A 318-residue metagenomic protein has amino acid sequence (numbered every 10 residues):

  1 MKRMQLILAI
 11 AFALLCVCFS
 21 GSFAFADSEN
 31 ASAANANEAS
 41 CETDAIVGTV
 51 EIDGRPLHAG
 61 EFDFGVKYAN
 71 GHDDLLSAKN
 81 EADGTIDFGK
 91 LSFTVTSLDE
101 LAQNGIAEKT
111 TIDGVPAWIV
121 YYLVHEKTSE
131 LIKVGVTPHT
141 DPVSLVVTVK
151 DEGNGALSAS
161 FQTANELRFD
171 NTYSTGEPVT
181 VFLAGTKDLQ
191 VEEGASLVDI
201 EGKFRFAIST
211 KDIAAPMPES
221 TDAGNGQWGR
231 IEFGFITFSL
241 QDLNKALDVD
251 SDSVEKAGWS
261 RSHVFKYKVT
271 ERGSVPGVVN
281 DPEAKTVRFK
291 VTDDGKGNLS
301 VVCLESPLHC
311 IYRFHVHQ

Functional and structural regions predicted by a protein language model:
K2-Q318: Solvent-exposed loop/turn and edge beta-strand elements of beta-rich ligand-binding domains
